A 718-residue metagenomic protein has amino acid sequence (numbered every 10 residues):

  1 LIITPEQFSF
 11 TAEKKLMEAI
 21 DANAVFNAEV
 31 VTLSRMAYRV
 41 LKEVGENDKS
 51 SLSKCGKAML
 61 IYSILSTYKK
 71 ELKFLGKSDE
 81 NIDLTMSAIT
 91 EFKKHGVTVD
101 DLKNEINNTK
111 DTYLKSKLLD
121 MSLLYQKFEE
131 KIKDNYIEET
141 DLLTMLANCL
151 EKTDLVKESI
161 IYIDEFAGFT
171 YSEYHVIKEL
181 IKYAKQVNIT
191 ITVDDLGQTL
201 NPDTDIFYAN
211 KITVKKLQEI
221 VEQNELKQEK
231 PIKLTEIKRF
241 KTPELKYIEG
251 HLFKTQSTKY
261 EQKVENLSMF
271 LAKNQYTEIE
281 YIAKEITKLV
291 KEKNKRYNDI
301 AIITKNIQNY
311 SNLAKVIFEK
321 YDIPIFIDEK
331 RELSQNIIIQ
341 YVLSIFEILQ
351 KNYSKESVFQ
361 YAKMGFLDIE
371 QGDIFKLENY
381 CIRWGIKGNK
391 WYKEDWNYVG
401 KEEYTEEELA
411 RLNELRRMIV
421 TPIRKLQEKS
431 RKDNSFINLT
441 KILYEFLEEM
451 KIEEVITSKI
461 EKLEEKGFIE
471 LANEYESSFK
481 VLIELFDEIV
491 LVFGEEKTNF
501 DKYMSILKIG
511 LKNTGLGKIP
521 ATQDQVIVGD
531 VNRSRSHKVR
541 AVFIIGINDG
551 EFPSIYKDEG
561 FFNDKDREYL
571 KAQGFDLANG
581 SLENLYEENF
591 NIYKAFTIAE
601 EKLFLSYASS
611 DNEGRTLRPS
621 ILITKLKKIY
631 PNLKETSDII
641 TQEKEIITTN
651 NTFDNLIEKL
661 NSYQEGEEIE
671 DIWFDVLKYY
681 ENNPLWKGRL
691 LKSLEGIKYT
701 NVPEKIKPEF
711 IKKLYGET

Functional and structural regions predicted by a protein language model:
L1-T718: Polyanion-engaging groove/track-forming segments
